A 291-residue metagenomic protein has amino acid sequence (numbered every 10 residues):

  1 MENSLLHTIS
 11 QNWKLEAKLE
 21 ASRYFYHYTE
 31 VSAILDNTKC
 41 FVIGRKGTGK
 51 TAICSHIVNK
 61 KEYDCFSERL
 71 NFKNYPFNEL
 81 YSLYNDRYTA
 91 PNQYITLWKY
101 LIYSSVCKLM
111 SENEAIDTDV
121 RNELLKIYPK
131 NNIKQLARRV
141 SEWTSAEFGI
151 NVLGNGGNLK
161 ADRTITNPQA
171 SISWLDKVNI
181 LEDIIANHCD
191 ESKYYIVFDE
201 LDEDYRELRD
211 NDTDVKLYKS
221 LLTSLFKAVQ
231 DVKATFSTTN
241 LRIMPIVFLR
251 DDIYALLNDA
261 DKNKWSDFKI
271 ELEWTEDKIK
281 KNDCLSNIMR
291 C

Functional and structural regions predicted by a protein language model:
M1-R45, E62-E68, K73, N113: A short, basic N-terminal segment
S4-L5, K14, E20, D64-F66 (+4 more regions): Phosphate-binding site recognition
I9-N12, A52-N59, D231-T235, L256-A260: Intrinsically disordered, low-complexity boundary segments flanking structured domains
Y24-R45, W143-T166, N211-K227: Short, charge-rich amphipathic segments
Y26, Y103-N113, F148-I165, A228-T239 (+1 more regions): Hydrophobic transmembrane alpha-helix bundles
Y28, L70, D117, V247-R250 (+1 more regions): Alpha-helix initiation/capping motif
R45-Y195, D204-Y205: P-loop NTPase nucleotide-binding core
V178, E182-Y195, L201-C291: The catalytic "switch" region of P-loop NTPases
